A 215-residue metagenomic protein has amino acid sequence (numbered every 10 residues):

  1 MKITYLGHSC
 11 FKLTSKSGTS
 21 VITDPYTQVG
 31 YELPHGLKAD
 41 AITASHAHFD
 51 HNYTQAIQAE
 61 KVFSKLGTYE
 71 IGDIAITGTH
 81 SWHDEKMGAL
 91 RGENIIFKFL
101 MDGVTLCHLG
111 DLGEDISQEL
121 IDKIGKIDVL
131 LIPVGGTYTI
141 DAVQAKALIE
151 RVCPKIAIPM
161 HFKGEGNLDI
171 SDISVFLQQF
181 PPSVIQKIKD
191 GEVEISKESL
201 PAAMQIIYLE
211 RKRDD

Functional and structural regions predicted by a protein language model:
K2-Y5, S20-D24, A75-S81, K98 (+2 more regions): Active-site-proximal beta-strand elements of phosphoester/diester hydrolases
T4-L6, L90-R91, I156-D215: Binuclear metal-ion centers of metallo-dependent hydrolases, dominated by the metallo-beta-lactamase
C10-A47, H51-L66, H80-N94, L112-K123: Pre-active-site segment of Zn-dependent metallo-hydrolases
A39-D40, D128, K155: Conserved acidic residues
H46, V134, M160-F162: Short secondary-structure boundary segments
N52-I95, F99-G103, P181-I195, S199-A203: Metallo-beta-lactamase
K86-V152, L168: Active-site-proximal loop/helix segments of hydrolase catalytic cores
